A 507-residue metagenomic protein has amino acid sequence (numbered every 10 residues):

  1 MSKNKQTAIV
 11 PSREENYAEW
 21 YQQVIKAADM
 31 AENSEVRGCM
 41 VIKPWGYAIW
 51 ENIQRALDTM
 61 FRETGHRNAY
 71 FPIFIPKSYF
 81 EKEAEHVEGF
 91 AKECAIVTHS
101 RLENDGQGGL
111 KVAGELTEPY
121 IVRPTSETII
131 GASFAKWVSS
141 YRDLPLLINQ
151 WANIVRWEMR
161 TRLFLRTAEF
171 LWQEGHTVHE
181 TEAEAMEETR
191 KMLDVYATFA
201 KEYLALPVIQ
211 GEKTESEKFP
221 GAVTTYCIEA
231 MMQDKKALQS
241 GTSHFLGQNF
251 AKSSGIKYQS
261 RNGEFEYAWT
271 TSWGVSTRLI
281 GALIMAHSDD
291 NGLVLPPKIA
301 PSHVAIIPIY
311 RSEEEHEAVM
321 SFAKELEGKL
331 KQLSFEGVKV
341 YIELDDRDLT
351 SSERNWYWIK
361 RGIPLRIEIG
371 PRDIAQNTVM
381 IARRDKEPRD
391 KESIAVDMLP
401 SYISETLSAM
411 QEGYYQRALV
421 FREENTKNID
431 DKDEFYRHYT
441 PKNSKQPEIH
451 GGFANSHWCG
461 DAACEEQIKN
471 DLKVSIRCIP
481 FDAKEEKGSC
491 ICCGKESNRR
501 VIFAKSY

Functional and structural regions predicted by a protein language model:
M1-Y507: NTP/phosphate- and nucleic-acid-binding module
